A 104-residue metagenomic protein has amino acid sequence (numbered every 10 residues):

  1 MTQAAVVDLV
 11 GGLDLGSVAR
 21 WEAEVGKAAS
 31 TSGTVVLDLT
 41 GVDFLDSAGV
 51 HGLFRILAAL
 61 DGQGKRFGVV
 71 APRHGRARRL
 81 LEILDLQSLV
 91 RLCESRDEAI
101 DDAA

Functional and structural regions predicted by a protein language model:
M1-D8: Short beta-strand/loop segment at the start of cytosolic alpha/beta domains
L15-V90: Amphipathic alpha-helical interaction surfaces in cytosolic regulatory modules
R91-A104: A charged, well-structured terminal subsegment
